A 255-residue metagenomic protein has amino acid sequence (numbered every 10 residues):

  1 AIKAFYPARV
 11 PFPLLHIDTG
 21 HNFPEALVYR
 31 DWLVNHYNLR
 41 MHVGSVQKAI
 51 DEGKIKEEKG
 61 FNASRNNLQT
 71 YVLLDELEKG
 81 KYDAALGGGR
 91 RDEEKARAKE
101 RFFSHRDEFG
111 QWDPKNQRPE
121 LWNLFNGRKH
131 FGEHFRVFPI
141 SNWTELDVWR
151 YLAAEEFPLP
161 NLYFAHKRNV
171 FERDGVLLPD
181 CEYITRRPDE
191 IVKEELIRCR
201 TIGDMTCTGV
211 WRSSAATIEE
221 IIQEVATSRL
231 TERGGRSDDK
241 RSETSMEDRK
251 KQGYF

Functional and structural regions predicted by a protein language model:
A1-F255: Nucleotide-activated chemistry modules centered on ATP-dependent adenylation/adenylyltransferase
